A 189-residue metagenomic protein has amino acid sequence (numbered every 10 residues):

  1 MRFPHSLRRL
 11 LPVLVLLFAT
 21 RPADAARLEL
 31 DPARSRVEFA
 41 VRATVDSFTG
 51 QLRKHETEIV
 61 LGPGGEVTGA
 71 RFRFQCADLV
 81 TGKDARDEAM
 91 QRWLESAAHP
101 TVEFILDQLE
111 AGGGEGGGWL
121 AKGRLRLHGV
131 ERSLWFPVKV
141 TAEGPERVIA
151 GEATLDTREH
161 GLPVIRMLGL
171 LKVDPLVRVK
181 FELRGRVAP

Functional and structural regions predicted by a protein language model:
M1-L7: N-terminal secretory signal peptides that target proteins for export/translocation
P4, L14-L16, D46: N-terminal non-cleavable signal-anchor helices
R9-R21: Bacterial N-terminal signal peptides
D24-P189: Low-complexity, acidic/polar, glycine-enriched regions of mature
